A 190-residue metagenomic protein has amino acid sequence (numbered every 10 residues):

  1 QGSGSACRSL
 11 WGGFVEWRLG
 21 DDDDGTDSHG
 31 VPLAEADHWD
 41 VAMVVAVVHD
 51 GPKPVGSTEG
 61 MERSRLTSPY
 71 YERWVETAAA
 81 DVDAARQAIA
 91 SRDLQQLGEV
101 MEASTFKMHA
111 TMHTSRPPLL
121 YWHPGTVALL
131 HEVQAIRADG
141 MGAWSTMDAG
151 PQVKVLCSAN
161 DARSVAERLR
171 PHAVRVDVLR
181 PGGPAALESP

Functional and structural regions predicted by a protein language model:
Q1-D40: Gly/Ser-rich oxyanion-binding loop with an adjacent helix/lid that shapes the negatively charged ligand pocket
L33-P190: C-terminal nucleotide
